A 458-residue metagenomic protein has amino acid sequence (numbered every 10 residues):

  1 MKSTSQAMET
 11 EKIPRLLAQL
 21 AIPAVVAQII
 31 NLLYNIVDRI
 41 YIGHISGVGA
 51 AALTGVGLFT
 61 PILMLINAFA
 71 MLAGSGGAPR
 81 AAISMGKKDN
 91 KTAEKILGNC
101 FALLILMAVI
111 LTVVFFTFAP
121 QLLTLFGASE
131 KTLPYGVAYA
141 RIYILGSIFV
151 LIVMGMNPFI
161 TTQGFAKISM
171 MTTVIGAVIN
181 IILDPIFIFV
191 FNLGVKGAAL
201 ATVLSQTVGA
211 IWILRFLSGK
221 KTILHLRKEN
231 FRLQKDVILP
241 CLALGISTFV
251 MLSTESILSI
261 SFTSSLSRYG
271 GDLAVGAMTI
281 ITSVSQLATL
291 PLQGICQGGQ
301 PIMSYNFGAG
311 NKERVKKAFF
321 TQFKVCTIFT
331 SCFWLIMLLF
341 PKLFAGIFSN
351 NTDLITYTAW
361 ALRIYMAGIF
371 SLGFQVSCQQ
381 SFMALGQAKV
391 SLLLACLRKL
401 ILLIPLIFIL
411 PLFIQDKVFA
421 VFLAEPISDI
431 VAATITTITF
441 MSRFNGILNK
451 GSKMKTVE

Functional and structural regions predicted by a protein language model:
M1-A24, A81-I148, N192-G245, M303-G368 (+1 more regions): Short alpha-helical transmembrane segments in multi-pass integral membrane proteins
E9-V48, P61-G76, R80, I105-T112 (+5 more regions): N-terminal transmembrane alpha-helices
Q19-D38, I142, G176, S205-G209 (+3 more regions): Transmembrane helical elements of multi-pass membrane transporters/channels
I29, L33-L53, L123-E130, I186-L193 (+5 more regions): Helix-terminus/linker motif at the lipid-water interface of multi-pass membrane proteins
A50-P61, G136, A140, A199 (+3 more regions): Small-residue hotspots at the loop-to-helix junctions and early N-terminal turns of transmembrane alpha-helices
L53-V113, V150-S169, A277-L335, L339-P341 (+1 more regions): Small-residue-rich hydrophobic transmembrane alpha-helices
L65, N180-D184, A210-L214, Q286-L290 (+3 more regions): Hydrophobic transmembrane alpha-helices of multi-pass small-molecule transporters
G74, Y143-T161, S169-A177, A198-I211 (+4 more regions): Short runs within selected transmembrane alpha-helices of multi-pass transporters and secretion channels
